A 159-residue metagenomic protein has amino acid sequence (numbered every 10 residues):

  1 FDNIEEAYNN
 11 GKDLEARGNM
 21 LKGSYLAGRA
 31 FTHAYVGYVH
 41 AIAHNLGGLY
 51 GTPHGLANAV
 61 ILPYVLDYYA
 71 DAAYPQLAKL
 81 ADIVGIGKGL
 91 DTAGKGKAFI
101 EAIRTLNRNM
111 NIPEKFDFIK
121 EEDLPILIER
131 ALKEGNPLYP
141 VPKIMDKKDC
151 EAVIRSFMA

Functional and structural regions predicted by a protein language model:
F1-T105: Active-site segments that bind and position negatively charged phosphate/pyrophosphate groups
L77, G87-A159: C-terminal charged capping/lid subdomain of soluble metabolic enzymes
